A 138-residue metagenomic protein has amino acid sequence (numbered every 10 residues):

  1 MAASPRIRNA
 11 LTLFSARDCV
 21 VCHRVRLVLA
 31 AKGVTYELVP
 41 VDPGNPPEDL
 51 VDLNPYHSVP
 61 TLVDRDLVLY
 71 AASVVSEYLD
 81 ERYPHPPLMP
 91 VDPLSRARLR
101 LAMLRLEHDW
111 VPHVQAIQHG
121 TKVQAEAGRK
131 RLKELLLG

Functional and structural regions predicted by a protein language model:
M1-L137: GST-like domain detector, emphasizing the conserved glutathione-binding G-site in the N-terminal thioredoxin-like
